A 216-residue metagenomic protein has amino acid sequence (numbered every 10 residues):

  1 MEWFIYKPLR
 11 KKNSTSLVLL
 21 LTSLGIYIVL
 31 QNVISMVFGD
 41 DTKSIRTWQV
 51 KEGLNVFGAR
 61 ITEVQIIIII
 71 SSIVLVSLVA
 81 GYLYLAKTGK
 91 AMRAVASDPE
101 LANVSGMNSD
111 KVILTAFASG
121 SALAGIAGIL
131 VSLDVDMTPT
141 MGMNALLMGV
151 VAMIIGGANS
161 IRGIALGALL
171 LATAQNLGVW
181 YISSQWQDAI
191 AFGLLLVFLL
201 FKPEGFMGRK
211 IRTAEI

Functional and structural regions predicted by a protein language model:
M1-I26, V33, L166-L171, Q175 (+1 more regions): Alpha-helical transmembrane segments within multi-pass membrane transporters and channels
R10, S14, G53-I69, D136-T140 (+1 more regions): Interfacial loop-to-helix junctions that mark the boundaries of transmembrane helices in multi-pass membrane
L20-D41, R60, Q65-I66, S77-Y82: Mid-bilayer segments of alpha-helical transmembrane spans in multi-pass integral membrane proteins that mediate
G25-I34, S71-A80, S121-L123, A152 (+1 more regions): Hydrophobic core segments of alpha-helical transmembrane domains in multi-pass membrane transport and ion-translocation
I28-N55, W180-D188, M207-T213: Extracellular/periplasmic helix-loop junction at the C-terminal end of a transmembrane helix in multi-pass membrane
R60-M137, I161-L166: Helix-loop-helix "hairpin" substructures at the membrane interface of multi-pass membrane proteins
S97, N103-V104, N108-K111, I182-I216: Cytosolic-side transmembrane-helix boundaries in multi-pass membrane proteins
F117-A124, G128, D134-G193: Transmembrane alpha-helical segments in multi-pass inner-membrane proteins
